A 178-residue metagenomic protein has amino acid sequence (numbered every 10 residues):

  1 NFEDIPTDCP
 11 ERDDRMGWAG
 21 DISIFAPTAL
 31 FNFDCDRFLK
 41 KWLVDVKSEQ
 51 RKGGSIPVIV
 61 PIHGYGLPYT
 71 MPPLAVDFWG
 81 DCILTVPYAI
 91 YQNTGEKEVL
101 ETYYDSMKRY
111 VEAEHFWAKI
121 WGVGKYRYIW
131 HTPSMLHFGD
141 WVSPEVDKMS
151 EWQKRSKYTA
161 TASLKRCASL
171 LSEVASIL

Functional and structural regions predicted by a protein language model:
P6-H63, N93-A160, L178: Active-site acid/base region of carbohydrate-active enzymes
I22, P87, T161, K165-A168: TPR repeat positional signature
Y69-P72: Conserved, well-structured interaction surfaces
L74, F78, R155-A162: Short, surface-exposed alpha-helical recognition segments that flank or form part of ligand/macromolecule-binding
